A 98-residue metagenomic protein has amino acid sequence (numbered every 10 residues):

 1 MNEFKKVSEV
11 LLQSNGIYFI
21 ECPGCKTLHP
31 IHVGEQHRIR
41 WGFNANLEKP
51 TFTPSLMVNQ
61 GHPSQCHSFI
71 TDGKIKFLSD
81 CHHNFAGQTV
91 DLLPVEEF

Functional and structural regions predicted by a protein language model:
M1-F19, T27-F98: A short Gly-Trp-Pro
